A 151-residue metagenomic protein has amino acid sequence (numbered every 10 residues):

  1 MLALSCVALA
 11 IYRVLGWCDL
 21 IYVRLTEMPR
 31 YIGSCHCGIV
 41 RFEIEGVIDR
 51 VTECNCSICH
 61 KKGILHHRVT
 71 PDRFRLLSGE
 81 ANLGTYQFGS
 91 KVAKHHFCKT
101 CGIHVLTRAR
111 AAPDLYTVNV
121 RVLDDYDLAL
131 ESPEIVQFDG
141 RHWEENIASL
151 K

Functional and structural regions predicted by a protein language model:
M1, V7-A8, M28, S132: Intrinsic-disorder/low-complexity coil detector
A3, V7-A10, V14, D19 (+1 more regions): Acidic, Ala/Val/Gly-enriched low-complexity intrinsically disordered segments
G16-S34, I39-K151: A short Gly-Trp-Pro
